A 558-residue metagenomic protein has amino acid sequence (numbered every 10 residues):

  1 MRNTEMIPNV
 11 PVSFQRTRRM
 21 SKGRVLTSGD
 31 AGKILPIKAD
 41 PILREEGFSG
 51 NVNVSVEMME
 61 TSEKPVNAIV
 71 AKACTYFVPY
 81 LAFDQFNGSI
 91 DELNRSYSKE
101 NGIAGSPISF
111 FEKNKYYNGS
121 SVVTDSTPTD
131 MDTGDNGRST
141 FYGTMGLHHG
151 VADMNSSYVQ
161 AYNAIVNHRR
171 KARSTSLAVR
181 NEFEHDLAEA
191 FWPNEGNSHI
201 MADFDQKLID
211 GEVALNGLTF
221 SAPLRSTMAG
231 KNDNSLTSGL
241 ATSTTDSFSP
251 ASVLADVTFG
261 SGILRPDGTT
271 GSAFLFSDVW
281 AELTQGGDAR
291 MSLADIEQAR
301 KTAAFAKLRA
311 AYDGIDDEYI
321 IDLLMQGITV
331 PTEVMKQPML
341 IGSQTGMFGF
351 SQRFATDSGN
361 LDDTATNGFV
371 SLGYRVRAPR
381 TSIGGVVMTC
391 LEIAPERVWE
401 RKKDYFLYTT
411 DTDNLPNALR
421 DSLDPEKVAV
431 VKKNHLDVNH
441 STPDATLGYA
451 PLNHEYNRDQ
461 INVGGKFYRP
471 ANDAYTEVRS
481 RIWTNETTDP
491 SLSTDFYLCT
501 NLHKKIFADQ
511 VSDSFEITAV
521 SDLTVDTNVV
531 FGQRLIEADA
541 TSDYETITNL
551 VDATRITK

Functional and structural regions predicted by a protein language model:
M1-K558: Intrinsically disordered, low-complexity segments
